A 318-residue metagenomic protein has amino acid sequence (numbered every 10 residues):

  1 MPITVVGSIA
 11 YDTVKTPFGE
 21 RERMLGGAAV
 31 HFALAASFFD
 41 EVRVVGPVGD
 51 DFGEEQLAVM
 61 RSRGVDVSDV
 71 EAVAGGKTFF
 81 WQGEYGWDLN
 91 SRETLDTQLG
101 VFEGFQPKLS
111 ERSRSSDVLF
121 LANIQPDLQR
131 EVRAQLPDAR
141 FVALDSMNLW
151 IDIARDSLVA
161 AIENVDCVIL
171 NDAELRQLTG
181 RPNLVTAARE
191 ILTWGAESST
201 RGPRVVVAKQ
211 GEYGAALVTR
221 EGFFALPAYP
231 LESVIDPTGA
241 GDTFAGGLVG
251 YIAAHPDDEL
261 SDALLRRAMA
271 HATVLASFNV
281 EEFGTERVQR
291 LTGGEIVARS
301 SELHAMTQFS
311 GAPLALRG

Functional and structural regions predicted by a protein language model:
M1-T4: Extreme N-terminal starter segment of soluble prokaryotic enzymes
Y11-R23, F38-F120, R133-A139, V297-G318: Conserved N-terminal subdomain of the carbohydrate kinase-like
V30-V42, E190-S199: A short, N-terminal amphipathic alpha-helix
L34, W81-E84, G214-V218: Short beta-strand scaffold segments in enzyme catalytic cores
A36, N171, G241: Short, conserved phosphate/pyrophosphate- and ester-handling motifs at nucleotide-, phospho-/glycolipid
R43, R201-R204, Y229-F309: Conserved post-catalytic alpha-helical subdomain immediately downstream of the catalytic base and nucleotide-binding
Q56, L128-Q135, D156-A160: A short acidic, amphipathic alpha-helical/loop segment
D138-F141, N148-A225, D262: Conserved phosphate/ATP/ADP-binding segment of small-molecule kinases
